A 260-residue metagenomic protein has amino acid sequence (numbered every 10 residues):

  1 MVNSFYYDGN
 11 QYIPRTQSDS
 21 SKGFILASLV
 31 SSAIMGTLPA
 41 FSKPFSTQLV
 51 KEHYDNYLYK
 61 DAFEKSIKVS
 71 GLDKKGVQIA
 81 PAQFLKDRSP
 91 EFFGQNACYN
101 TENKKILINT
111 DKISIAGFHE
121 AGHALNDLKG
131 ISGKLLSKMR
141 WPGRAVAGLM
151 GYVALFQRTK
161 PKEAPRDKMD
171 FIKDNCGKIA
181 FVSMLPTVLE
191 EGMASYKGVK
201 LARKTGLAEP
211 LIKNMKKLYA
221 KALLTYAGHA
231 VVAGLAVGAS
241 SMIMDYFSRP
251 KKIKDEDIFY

Functional and structural regions predicted by a protein language model:
M1-I13: Short, compositionally biased, intrinsically disordered N-terminal export/targeting signals, typified by the non-Sec
S18-A27, S32, G36, M139-G192 (+1 more regions): Long, well-structured alpha-helical subdomains associated with metal-dependent extracellular/ecto-lumenal hydrolases
G23, S28-S114: Auxiliary, metal-adjacent structural segments of Zn-dependent hydrolase domains
D55-A62, L72, Y196-P210: Cytosolic juxtamembrane segments of membrane proteins
K112-I131: Active-site recognition of the HExxH zinc-binding catalytic motif
G130-K138: Short, aromatic-rich amphipathic segments at membrane interfaces that lie adjacent to a transmembrane helix or signal
